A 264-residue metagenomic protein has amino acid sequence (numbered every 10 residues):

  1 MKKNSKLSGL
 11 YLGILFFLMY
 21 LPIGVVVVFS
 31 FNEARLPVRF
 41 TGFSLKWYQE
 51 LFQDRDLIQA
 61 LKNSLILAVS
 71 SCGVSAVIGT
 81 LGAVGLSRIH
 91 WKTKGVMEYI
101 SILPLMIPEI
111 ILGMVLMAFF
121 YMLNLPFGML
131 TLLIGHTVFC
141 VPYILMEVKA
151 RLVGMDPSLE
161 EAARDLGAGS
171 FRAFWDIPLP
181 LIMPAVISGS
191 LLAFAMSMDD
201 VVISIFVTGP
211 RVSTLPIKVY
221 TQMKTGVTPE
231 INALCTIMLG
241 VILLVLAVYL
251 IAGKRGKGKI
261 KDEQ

Functional and structural regions predicted by a protein language model:
M1-S5, V69-S101, M114, A118 (+1 more regions): Transmembrane-helix boundary motif in ABC transporter permease subunits
K2-N4, Y48-D56, S197-A252: Interhelical loop and adjacent transmembrane-helix boundary motif in polytopic membrane transport permeases
K2-Y11, T93, K149-E160, R164 (+2 more regions): C-terminal transmembrane helix and the adjacent membrane-cytosol boundary/short C-terminal tail of inner/organellar
Y11, F16-I23, L145-V148, D156-P157 (+1 more regions): Transmembrane alpha-helices
L21-G24, V28, V77-L81, M114 (+6 more regions): Membrane-embedded alpha-helices of multi-pass transport/permease systems
L21-R55, T208-P210, Q264: Short membrane-interfacial helix/loop motifs at transmembrane-helix boundaries
G24-V26, S30-R35, I144, V186-Y220: Non-cytoplasmic
L36-V38, L45, I110-C140, F171 (+1 more regions): Membrane-interfacial helix termini and adjacent extracytoplasmic/periplasmic loops of multi-pass transporters
